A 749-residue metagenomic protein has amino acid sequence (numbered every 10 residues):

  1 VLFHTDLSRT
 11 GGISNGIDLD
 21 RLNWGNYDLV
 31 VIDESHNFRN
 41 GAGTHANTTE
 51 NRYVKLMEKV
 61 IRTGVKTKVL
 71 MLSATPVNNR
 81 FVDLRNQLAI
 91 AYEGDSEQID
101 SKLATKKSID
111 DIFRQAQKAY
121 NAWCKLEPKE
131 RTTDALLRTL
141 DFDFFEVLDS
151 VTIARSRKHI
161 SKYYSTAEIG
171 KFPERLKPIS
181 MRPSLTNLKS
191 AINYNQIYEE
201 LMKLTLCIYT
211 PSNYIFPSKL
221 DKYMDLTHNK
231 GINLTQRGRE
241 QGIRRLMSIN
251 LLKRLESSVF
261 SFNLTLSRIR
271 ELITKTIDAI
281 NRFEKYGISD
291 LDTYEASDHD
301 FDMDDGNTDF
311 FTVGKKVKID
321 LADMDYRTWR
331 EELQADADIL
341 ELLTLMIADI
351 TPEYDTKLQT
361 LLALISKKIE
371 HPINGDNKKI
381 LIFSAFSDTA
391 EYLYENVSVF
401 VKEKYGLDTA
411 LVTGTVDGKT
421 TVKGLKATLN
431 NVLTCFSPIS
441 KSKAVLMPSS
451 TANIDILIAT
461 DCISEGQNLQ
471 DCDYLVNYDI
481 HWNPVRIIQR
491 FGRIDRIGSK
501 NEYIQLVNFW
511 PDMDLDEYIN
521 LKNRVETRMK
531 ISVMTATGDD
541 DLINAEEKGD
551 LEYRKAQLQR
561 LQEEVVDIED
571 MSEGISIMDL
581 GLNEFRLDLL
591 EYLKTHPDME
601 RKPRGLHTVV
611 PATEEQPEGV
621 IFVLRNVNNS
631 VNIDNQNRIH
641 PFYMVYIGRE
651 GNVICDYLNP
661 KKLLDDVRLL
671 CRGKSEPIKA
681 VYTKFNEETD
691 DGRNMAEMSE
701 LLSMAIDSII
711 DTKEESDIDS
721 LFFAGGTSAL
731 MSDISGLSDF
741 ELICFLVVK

Functional and structural regions predicted by a protein language model:
V1-V30, N37, A42-T67, M71-A74 (+3 more regions): Inter-lobe coupling linker of SF2 helicases/translocases
R9-I13, F38-G41, N78-N86, K107 (+9 more regions): Switch/connector loops and helix/strand junctions flanking conserved nucleotide-binding motifs in nucleotide-processing
V30-V31, I458: Walker B beta-strand of ABC/ABC-like P-loop ATPase nucleotide-binding domains, specifically the conserved hydrophobic
D33-E34, Y478: Walker B catalytic acidic pair
T75, E353, S398, K402-E517: Conserved RecA-like P-loop NTPase helicase motor core
L84-E97, D473-Y478: A short helix-turn-beta junction within AAA+ P-loop NTPase domains corresponding to the substrate/partner-engaging
I160, N501-M698, I706, I710-K749: C-terminal accessory region of SF2 helicases/translocases
G170-L188, T205-T451, V747: Conserved Helicase C-terminal RecA-like lobe
